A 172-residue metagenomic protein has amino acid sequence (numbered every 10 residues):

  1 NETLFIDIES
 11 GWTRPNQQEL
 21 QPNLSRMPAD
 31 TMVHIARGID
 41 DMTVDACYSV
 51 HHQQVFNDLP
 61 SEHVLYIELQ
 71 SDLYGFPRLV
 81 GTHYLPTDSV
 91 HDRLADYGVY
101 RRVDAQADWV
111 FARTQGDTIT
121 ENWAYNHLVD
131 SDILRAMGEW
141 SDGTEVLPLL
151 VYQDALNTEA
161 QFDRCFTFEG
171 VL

Functional and structural regions predicted by a protein language model:
E2-L73: The feature captures the conserved acid-bearing segment of alpha/beta-hydrolase catalytic domains
N57-L172: C-terminal catalytic histidine-bearing segment of alpha/beta-hydrolase fold enzymes
